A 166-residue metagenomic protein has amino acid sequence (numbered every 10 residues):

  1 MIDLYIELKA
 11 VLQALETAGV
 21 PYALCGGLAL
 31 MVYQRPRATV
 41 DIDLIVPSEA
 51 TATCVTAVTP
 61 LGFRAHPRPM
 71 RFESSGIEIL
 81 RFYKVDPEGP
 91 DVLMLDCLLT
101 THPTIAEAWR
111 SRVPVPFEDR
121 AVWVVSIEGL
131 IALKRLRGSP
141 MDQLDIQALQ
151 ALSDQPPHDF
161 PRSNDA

Functional and structural regions predicted by a protein language model:
M1-A166: Compositionally biased terminal segments of proteins
